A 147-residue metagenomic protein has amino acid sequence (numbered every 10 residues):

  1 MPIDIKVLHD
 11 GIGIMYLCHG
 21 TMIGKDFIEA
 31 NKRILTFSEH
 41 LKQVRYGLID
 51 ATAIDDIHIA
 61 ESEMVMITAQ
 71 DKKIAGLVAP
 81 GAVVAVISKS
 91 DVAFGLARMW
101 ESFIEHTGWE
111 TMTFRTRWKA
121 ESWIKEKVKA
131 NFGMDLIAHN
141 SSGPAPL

Functional and structural regions predicted by a protein language model:
M1-L147: Amphipathic, Lys/Arg-enriched alpha-helical "gate/interface" segment within cytosolic domains that mediates
